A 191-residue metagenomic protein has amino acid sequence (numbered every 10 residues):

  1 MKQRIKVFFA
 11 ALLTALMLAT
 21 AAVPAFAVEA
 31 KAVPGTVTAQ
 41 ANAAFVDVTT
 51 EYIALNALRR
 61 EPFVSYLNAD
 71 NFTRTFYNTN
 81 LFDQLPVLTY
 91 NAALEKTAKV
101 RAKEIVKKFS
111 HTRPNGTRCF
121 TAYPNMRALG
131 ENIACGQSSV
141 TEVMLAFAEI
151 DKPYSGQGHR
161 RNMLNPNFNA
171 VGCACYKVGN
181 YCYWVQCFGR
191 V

Functional and structural regions predicted by a protein language model:
M1-Q3: N-terminal secretory signal peptides that target proteins for export/translocation
K6-A21: Sec-dependent N-terminal signal peptides
L12-L13, A27, A41, Y176: Short stretches within intrinsically disordered, low-complexity N-terminal or propeptide regions
L18-G35: Sec-dependent signal peptide cleavage junction
A30-A122, P166-V171: Short, well-ordered surface patches within globular domains
V100-E104, G116-V191: A well-ordered secondary-structure block
